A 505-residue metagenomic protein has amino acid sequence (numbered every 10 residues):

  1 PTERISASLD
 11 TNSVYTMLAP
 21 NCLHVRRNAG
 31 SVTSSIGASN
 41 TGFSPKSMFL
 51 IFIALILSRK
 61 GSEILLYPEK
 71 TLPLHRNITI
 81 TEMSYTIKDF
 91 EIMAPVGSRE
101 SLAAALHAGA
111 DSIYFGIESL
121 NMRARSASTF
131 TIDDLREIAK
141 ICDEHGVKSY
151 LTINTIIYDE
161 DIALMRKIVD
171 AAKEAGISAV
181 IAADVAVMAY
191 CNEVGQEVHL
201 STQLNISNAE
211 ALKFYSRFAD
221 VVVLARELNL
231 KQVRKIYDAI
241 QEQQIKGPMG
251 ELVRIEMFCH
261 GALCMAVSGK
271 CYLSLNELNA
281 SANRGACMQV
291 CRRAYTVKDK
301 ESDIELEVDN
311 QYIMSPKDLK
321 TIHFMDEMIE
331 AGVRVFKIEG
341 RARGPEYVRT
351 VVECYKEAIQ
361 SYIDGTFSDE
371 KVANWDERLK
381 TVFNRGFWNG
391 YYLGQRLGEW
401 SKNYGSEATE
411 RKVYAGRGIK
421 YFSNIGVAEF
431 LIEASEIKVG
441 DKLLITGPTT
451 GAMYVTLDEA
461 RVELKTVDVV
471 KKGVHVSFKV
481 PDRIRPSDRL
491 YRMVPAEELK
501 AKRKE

Functional and structural regions predicted by a protein language model:
T2, S6-S13, A29-S47, S58-S62: Intrinsically disordered, low-complexity segments enriched in small polar residues
T16, S47, L55, N77-E82: Residue-level detector of intrinsically disordered terminal segments
C22-L23, S44, L50, L57 (+2 more regions): Short hydrophobic targeting helices and cationic amphipathic motifs that mediate membrane/organellar targeting
M83-A108, S112-A124, R136-A139, D143-T155 (+6 more regions): Surface-exposed amphipathic alpha-helical tracts and adjacent flexible/coil segments at the periphery of soluble enzymes
R125-T129: Conserved non-cysteine loop/helix-boundary elements of the Radical SAM core domain that shape
F130-D134: Glycine/small-residue-rich interface belts in oligomeric ring/scaffold proteins and their assembly partners
M165-S201: Well-ordered mid-protein domain cores that form the structural environment of catalytic cofactors
S207-L212: Short, glycine/polar-rich helix-capping loops at beta-to-alpha or helix-loop-helix junctions that flank or form
